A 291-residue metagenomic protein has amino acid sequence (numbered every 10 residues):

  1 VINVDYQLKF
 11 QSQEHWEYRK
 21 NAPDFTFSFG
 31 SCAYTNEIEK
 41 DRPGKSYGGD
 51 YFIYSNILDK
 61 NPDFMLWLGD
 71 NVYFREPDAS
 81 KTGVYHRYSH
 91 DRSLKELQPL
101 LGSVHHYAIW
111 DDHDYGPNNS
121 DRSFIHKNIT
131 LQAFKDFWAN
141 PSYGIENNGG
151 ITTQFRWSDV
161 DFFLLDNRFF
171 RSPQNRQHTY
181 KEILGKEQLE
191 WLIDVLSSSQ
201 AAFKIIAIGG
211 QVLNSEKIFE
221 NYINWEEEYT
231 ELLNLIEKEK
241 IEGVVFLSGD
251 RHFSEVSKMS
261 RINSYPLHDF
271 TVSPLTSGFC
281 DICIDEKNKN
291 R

Functional and structural regions predicted by a protein language model:
V1-R291: Metal-dependent phosphoester/phosphodiester hydrolase catalytic core
